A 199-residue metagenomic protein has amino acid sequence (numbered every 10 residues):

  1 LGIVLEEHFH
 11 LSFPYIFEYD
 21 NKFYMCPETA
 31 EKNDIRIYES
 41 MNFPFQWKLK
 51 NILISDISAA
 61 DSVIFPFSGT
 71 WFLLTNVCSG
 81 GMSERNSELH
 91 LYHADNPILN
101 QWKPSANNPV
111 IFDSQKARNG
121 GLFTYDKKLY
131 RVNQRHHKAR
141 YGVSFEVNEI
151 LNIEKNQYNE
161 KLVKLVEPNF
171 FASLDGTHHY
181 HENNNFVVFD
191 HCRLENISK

Functional and structural regions predicted by a protein language model:
L1-K199: Carbohydrate-active catalytic/glycan-binding domains of CAZyme proteins, especially the secreted or lumenal ectodomains
